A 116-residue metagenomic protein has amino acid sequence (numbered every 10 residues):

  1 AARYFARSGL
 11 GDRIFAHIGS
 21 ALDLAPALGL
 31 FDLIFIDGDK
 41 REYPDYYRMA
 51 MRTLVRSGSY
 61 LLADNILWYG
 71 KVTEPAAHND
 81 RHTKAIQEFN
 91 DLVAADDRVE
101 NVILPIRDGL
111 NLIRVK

Functional and structural regions predicted by a protein language model:
A1-K116: S-adenosylmethionine/decaboxylated-SAM
